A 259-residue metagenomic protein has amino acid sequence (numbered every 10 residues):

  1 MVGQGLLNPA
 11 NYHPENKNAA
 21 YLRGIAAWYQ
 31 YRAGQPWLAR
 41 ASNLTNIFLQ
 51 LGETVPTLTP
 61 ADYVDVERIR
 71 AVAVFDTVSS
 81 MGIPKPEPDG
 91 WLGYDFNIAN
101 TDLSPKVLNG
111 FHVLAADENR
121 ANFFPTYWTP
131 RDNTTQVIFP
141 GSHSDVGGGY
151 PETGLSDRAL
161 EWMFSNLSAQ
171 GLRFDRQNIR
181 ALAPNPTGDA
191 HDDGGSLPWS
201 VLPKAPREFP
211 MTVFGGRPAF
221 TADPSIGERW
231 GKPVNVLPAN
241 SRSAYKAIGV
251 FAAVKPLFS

Functional and structural regions predicted by a protein language model:
M1-S259: Active-site- or binding-pocket-proximal scaffold segments within functional domains
